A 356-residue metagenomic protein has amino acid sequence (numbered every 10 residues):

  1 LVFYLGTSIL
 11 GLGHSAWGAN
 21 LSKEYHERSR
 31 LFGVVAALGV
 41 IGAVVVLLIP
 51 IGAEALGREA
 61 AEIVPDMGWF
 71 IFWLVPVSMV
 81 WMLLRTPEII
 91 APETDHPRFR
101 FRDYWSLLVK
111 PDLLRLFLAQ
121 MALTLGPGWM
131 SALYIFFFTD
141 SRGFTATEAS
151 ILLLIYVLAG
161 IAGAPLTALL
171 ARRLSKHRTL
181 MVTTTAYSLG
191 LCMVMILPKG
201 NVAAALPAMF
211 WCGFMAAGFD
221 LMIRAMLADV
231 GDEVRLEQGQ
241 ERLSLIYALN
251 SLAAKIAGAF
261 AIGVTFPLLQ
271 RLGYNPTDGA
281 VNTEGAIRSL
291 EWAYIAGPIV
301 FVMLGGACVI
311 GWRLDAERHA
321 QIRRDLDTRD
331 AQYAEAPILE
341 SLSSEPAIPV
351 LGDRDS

Functional and structural regions predicted by a protein language model:
L1-G352: Membrane-embedded alpha-helical bundles of multi-pass transporters/translocases, especially carrier/permease families
